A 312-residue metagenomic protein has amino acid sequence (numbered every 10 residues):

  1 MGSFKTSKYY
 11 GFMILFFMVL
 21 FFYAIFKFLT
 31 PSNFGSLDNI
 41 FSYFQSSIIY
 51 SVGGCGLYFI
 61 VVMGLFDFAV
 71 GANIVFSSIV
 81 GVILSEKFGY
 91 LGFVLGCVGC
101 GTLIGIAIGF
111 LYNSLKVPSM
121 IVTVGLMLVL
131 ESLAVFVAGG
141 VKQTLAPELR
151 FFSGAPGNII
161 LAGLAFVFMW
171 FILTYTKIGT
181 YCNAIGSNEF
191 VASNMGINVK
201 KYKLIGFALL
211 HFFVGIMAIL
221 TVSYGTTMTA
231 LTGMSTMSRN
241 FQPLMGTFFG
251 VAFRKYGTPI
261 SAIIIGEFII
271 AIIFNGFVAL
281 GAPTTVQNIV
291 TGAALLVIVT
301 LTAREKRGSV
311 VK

Functional and structural regions predicted by a protein language model:
M1-A24, V167-M169, S187-K201, F277-K312: Cytosolic-side transmembrane-helix boundaries in multi-pass membrane proteins
F12-L15, I25-F26, F152-I185, N198 (+3 more regions): Alpha-helical transmembrane segments of multi-pass integral membrane proteins
F21-L29, S36-E86, G246-G257, A293: Single transmembrane alpha-helix segments in multi-pass membrane proteins
S32-S42, L210-M245: Inter-helical junctions in multi-pass inner-membrane proteins, predominant in energy-converting antiporter-like
S46, S119-M120, F152-A162, K203 (+3 more regions): Loop-to-transmembrane alpha-helix initiation sites
F88-M127, I265-G266: Alpha-helical transmembrane segments within multi-pass membrane transporters and channels
L115, S119-T176, L204-I205, G225-G233: Transmembrane helix-bundle core of multi-pass membrane transporters and related energy-transducing complexes
T229-I289: Transmembrane alpha-helical segments in multi-pass inner-membrane proteins
